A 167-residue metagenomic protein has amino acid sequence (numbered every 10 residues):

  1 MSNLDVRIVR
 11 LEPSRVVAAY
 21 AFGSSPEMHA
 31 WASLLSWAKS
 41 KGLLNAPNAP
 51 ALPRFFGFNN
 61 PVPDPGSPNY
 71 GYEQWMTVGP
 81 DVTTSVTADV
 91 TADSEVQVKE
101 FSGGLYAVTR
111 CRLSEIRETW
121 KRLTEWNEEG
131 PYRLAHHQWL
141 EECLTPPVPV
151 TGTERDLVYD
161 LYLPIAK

Functional and structural regions predicted by a protein language model:
M1-K167: A solvent-exposed interaction/effector surface
